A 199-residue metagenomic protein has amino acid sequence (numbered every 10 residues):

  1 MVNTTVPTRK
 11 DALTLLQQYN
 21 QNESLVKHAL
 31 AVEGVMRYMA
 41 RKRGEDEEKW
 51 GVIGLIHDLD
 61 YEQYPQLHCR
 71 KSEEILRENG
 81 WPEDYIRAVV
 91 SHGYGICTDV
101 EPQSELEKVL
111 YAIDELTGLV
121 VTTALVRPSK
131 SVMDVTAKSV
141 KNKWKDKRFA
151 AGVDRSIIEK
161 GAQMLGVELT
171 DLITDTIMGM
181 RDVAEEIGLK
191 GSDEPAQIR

Functional and structural regions predicted by a protein language model:
M1-V2, Q197-R199: Non-catalytic interface/linker regions that flank or bridge core catalytic/transmembrane domains
M1-Y64: Acidic/His-rich, divalent-metal-binding segments that scaffold phosphate/diphosphate chemistry
P7, D11, K27-A31, L67 (+6 more regions): Conserved active-site and cofactor/substrate-binding residues in soluble primary-metabolism enzymes
L13, Q17, E33-R37, R70-E73 (+4 more regions): Predominant activation on well-ordered alpha-helical scaffold segments within soluble catalytic domains
N20, V132, S139, K145-Q197: C-terminal binding/interaction regions
N22, L106-V109, T170: Amphipathic, non-membrane alpha-helical segments in soluble helical-bundle scaffolds
R43-A150, E159: Divalent metal-dependent catalytic cores for phosphoryl transfer on phosphate-bearing substrates
